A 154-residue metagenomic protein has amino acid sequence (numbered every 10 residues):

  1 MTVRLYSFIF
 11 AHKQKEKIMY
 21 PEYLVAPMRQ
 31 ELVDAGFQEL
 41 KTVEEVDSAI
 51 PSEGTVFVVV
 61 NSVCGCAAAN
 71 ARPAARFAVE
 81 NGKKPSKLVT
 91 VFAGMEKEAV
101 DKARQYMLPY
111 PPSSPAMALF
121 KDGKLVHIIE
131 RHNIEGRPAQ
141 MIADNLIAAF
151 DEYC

Functional and structural regions predicted by a protein language model:
V3-I18: Short, Lys/Arg-enriched N-terminal segments with co-localized hydrophobic residues within the first ~10-30 amino acids
M19-G54, C154: N-terminal leader/targeting and pre-domain segments
S48-F77: Local sequence-structure signature of Cys/Sec-based thiol-disulfide redox active-site neighborhoods
F57, S113-P115: Short loop/turn microsegments at loop-to-beta-strand junctions
K84-V100: Thiol-based oxidoreductase modules, predominantly thioredoxin-like and allied folds used for disulfide exchange
M107-P111: Short loop/turn motifs at secondary-structure junctions and domain boundaries
P112, L119-C154: Non-catalytic, surface beta->alpha helical segment in thiol-disulfide oxidoreductase systems
